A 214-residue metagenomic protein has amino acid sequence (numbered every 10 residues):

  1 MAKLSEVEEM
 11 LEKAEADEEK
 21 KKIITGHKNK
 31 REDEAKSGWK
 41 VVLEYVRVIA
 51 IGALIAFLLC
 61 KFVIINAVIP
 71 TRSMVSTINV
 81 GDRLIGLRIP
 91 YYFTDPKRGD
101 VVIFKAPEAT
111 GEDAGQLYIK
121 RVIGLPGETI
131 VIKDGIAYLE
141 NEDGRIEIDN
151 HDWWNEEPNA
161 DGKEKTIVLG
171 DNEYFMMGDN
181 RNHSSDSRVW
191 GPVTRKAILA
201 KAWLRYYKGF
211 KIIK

Functional and structural regions predicted by a protein language model:
A2-L43, V80-K214: Soluble "head" domains of membrane/secretory-pathway proteins
R31-D33, F57, V75-S76: Short amphipathic alpha-helical segments, especially helix-boundary/capping motifs
R47-F62: Hydrophobic membrane-insertion alpha-helices, especially the h-region of bacterial N-terminal signal peptides
I65-R83: Alpha-helical transmembrane signal-anchor/signal-peptide segments
